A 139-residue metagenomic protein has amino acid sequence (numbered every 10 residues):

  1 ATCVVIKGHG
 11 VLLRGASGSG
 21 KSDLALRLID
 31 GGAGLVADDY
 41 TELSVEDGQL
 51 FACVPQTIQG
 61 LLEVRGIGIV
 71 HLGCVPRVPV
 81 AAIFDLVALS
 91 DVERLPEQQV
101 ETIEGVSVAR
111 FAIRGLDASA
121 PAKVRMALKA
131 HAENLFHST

Functional and structural regions predicted by a protein language model:
A1-C3, Y40, Q98: Short, acidic/polar N-cap/turn motifs at the starts of alpha helices
A1-H9, R14, E46, K129-L135 (+1 more regions): Extreme N-terminal, non-catalytic leader segments that precede Walker-type/kinase nucleotide-binding cores
G8-I29: Glycine-rich phosphate-binding P-loop
D30, G34-A88: Conserved nucleotide-sensing/catalytic segment adjacent to the nucleotide-binding pocket in NTP-handling enzymes
R77-T139: Conserved NTP phosphate-binding and transfer environment spanning the P-loop NTPase/kinase superfamily
